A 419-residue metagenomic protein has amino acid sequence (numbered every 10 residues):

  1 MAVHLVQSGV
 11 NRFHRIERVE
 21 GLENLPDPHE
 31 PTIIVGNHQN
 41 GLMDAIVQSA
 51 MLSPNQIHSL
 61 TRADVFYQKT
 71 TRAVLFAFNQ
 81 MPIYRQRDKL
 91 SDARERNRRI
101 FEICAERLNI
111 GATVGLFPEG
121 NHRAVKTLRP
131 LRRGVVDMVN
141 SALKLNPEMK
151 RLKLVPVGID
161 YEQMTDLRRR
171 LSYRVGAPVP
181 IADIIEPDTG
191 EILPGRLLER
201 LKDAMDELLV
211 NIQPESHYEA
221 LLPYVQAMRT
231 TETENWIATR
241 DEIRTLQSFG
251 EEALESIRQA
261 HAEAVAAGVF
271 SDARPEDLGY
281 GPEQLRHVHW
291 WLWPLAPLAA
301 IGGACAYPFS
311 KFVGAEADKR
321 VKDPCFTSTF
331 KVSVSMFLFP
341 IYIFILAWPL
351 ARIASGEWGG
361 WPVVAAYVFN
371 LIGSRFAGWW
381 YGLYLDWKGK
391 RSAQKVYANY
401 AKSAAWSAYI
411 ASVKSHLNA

Functional and structural regions predicted by a protein language model:
M1-I192, L201, P282, W290 (+1 more regions): Soluble catalytic domains of membrane acyltransferases
E199, D203-D277: Long, charge-rich alpha-helical interaction segments
Q247-A317: Membrane-proximal, non-transmembrane alpha-helical segments
